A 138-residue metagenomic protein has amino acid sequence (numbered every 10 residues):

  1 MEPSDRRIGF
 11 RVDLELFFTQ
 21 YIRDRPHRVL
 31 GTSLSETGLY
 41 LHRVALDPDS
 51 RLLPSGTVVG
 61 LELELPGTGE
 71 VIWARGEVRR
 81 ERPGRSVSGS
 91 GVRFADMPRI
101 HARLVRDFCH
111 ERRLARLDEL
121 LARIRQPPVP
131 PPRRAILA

Functional and structural regions predicted by a protein language model:
M1-P48, R106, H110-A138: N-terminal helix initiation/capping motif
L16-Y21, L52-E70: Short conserved beta-strand and strand-loop elements enriched in small hydrophobics with frequent Asp/Gly
V29, A74-R79: Short beta-strand-centered aromatic/proline hotspots
L34, R79-E81, M97: Residue-level recognition of beta-strand microenvironments
L39-R43, R82-A95: Short, solvent-exposed secondary-structure boundary/capping segments
S50-V58, E64, A102-R113: Extended Gly/Ser/Thr-rich low-complexity repeat segments, especially those forming or decorating extracellular
I72-A74, S90: PAS and PAS-like sensory/regulatory domains
